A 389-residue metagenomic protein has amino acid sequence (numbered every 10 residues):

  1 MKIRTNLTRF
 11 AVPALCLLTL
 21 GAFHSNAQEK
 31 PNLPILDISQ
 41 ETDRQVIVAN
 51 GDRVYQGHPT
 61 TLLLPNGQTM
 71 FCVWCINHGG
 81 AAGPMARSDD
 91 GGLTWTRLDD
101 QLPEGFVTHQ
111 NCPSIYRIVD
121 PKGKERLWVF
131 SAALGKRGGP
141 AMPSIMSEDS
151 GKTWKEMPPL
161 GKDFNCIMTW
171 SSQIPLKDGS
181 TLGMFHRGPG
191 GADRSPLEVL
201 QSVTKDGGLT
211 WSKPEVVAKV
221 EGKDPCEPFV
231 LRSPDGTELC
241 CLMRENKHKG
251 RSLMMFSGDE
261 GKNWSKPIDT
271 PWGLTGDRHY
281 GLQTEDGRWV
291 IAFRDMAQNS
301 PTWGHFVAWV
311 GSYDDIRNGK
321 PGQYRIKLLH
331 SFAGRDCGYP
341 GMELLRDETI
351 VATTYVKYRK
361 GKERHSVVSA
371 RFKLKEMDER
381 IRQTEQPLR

Functional and structural regions predicted by a protein language model:
M1-A14: Bacterial N-terminal signal peptides that target proteins for export
R4, A22-H24, I35: Intrinsically disordered, low-complexity peptide-like regions
N6-R9, L20, M70, K205: N-terminal compositionally biased, intrinsically disordered segments and leader/signal-like regions
V12-P13, L20, A132: N-terminal leader/targeting segments
L18-P31: Bacterial Sec-dependent signal peptides at the C-terminal "C-region" and cleavage site
Q28-R389: Asp-box/BNR beta-propeller blade signature and adjacent active/binding-site loops in extracellular glycan-interacting
